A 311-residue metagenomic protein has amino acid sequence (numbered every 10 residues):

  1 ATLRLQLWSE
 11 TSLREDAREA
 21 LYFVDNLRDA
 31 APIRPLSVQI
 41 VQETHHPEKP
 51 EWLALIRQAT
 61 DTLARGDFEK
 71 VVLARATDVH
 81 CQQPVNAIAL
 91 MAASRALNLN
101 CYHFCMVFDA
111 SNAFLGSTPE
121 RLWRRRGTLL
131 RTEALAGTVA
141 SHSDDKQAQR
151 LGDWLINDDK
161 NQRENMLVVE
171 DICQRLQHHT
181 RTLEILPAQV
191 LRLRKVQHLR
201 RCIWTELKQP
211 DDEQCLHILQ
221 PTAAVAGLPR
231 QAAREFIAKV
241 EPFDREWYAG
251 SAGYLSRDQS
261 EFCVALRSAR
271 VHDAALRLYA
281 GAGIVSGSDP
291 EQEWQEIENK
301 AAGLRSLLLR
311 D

Functional and structural regions predicted by a protein language model:
T2, E10-P50, L55-R57, R75-C81 (+2 more regions): Contiguous alpha-helical scaffold segments within structured protein domains that host functional hotspots
V71, Y102-V107, R245-G253: A short glycine-rich, hydrophobically flanked beta-strand micro-motif that places a catalytic Asp/Glu for divalent metal
R75-R163, L167, Q259-G281: An anion-binding catalytic pocket shared by soluble metabolic enzymes
C202-D311: Conserved hydrophobic core element of enzyme catalytic domains
